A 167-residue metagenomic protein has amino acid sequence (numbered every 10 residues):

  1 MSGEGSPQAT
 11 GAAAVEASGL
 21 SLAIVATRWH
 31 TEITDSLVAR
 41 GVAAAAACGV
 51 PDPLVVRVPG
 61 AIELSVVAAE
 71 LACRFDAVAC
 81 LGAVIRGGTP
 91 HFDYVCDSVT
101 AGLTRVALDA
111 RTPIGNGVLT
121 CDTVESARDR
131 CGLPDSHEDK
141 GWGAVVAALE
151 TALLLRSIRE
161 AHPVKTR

Functional and structural regions predicted by a protein language model:
M1-G19: N-terminal amphipathic/basic leader segments beginning at the initiator methionine
A13-V55: Glycine-rich phosphate/diphosphate-binding loop of Rossmann-like nucleotide-binding domains
R28-W29, V58, A83-V84, V118-V124: Short, ordered loop/turn segments at secondary-structure junctions
A47-C73: Active-site rim loops that border cofactor/substrate pockets in soluble metabolic enzymes
V55, A77-L81, P113-T120: Short beta-strand segments at enzyme active-site cores
V56-G60, Y94-C96, H137: Active-site nucleophile and cofactor-binding loops and adjacent substrate-binding regions of central metabolic enzymes
V67-L103, A107: Glycine-rich phosphate-binding loop
D97-R167: C-terminal binding/interaction regions
